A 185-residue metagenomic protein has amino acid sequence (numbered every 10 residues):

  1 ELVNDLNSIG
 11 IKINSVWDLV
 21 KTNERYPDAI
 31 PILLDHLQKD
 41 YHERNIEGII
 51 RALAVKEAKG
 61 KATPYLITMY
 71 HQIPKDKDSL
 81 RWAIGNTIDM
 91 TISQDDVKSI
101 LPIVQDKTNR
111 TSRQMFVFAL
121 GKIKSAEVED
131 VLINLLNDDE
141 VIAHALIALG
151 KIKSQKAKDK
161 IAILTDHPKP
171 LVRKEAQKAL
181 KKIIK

Functional and structural regions predicted by a protein language model:
N4-R25, D35-K39, R44-A58, D78-S93 (+5 more regions): Structural detector for internal amphipathic alpha-helices that build alpha-solenoid repeat scaffolds
Y26-I30, K59-T63, V97-K98, E129 (+1 more regions): Core helices of alpha-solenoid repeat scaffolds
I32-D35, Y65-Y70, S99-V104, V131-I133 (+1 more regions): Buried hydrophobic core positions in alpha-solenoid tandem helical repeats
L37, Y41, Q72-D76, T108 (+2 more regions): Structural signature of alpha-solenoid helical repeat scaffolds
D95, S99-K107, T111-M115: Eukaryotic tandem repeat interaction scaffolds
A162-P170: TPR/TPR-like (Sel1-like) alpha-helical repeat modules
